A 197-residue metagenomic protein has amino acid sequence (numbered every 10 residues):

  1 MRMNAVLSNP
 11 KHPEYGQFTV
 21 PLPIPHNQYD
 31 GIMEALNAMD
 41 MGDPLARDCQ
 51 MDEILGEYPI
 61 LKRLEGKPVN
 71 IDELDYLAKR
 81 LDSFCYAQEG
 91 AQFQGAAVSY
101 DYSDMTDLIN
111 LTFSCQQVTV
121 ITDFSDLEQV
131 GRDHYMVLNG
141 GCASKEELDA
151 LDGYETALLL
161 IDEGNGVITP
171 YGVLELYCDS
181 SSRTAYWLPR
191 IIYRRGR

Functional and structural regions predicted by a protein language model:
M1-P44: N-terminal ordered "arm"
R2-N9, P21-I24, N70, D126 (+1 more regions): Poly-acidic low-complexity segments
R2-S8, Q17-P21, D48-D52, G166-L176: Ordered hydrophobic segments in well-structured contexts
Q17-T19, I32-L36, R63, L160-E163 (+2 more regions): Generic alpha-helix signal with a bias toward terminal, lower-confidence helices and secondary-structure junctions
L36-D149, T184-R190: Mixed-charge (acidic/basic) macromolecular-recognition segments
R132-R197: Acidic, proline/glycine-rich low-complexity IDRs
